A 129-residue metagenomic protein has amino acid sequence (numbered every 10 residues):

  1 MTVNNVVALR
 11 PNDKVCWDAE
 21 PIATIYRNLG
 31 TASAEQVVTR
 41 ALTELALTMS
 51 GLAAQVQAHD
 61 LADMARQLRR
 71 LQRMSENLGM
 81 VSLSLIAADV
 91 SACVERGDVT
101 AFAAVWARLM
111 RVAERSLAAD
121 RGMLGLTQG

Functional and structural regions predicted by a protein language model:
M1-R66, R70-N77, V81-G129: Two-component system phosphorelay core
